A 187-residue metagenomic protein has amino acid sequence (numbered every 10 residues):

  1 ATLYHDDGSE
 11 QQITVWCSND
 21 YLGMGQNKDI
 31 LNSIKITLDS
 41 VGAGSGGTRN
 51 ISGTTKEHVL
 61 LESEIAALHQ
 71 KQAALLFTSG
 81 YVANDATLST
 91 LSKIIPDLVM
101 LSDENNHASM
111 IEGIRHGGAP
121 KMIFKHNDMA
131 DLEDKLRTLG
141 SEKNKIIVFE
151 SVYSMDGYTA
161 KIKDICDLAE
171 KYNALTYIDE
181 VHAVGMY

Functional and structural regions predicted by a protein language model:
A1-V41, A174: N-terminal "arm"/small-domain region of PLP-dependent enzymes with the aminotransferase-like
D20, M122, H126-I178: Active-site phosphate-binding strand-loop segment of PLP-dependent enzymes
M24, I51-T54, A108, M129 (+2 more regions): Short, small-residue-enriched loops and turns at beta-alpha junctions that line or gate enzyme active sites
L31-S79: Conserved N-terminal alpha-helix of the aminotransferase class I/II PLP-enzyme fold
L76, Y81-T87, A108-M110, V184-Y187: Short glycine/serine/threonine-rich phosphate/pyrophosphate-binding segments that cradle anionic phosphate groups
S79, L101-G117: Substrate-binding/gating loop at the entrance of the active-site cleft, primarily in PLP-dependent aminotransferase-like
L88-A108: Conserved PLP-anchoring active-site segment centered on the Schiff-base-forming lysine
